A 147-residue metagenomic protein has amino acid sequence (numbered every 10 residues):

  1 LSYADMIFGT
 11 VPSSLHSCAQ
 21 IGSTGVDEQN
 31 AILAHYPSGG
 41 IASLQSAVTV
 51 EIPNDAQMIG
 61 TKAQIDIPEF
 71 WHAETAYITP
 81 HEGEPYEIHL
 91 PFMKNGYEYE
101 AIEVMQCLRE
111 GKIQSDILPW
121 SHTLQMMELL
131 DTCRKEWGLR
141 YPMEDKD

Functional and structural regions predicted by a protein language model:
L1, I59, E98, I102 (+1 more regions): Generic alpha-helical structural signal
L1-E74, P91, V104-E110, K146-D147: Contiguous beta-strand/loop segments that form the cofactor/metal-binding neighborhood of enzyme cores
G25-V26, I52, E98, I117 (+1 more regions): Loop/helix-junction capping segments adjacent to catalytic residues or to phosphate/diphosphate-binding pockets
P37, Q106-D147: C-terminal helix-rich "cap/oligomerization" subdomain common to oxidoreductases
S38, P80-E82: Solvent-exposed strand-loop boundary residues in beta-sheet-rich modules
E82, Y99-Q106: C-terminal substrate-binding/catalytic core of Rossmann-like NAD(P)-dependent dehydrogenases/reductases
G83-E87: Surface-exposed loop/edge segments in extracytoplasmic proteins
P91-I102, L118: Active-site loop of classical SDR/Rossmann-like NAD(P)-dependent oxidoreductases, centered on the catalytic Tyr-X3-Lys
